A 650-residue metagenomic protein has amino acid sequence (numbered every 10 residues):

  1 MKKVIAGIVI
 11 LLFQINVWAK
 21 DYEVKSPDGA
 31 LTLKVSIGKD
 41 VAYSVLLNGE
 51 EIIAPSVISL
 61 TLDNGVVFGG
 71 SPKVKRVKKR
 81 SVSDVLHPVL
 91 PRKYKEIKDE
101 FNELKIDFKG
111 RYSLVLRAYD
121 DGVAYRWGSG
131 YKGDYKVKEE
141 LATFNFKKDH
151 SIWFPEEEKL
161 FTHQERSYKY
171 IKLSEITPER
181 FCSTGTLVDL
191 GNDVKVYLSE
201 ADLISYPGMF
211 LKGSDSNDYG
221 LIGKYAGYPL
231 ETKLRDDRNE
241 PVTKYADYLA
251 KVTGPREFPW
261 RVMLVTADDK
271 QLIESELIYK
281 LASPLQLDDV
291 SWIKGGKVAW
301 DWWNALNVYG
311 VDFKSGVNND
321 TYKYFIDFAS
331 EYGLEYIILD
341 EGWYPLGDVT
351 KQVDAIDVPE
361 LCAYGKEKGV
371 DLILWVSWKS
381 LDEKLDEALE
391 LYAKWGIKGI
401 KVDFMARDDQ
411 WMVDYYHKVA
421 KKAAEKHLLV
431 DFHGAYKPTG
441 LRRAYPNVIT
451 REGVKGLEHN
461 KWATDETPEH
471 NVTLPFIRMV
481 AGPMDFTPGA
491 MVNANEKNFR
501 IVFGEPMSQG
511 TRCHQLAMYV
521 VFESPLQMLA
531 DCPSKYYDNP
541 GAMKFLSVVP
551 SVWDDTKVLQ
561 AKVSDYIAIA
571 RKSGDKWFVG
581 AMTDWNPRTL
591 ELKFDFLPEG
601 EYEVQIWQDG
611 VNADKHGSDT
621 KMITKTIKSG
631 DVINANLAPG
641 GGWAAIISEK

Functional and structural regions predicted by a protein language model:
V4-F13: Sec-dependent N-terminal signal peptides
I15-A19: Sec/Tat signal peptide C-region and signal peptidase I cleavage site
D21-L281: N-terminal accessory beta-strand-rich subdomains and adjacent acidic, glycine-rich linkers that precede catalytic cores
L249, T253-F328, Y332: An acidic-aromatic substrate-binding cleft motif
D340-T511: Aromatic- and carboxylate-enriched substrate-binding clefts and catalytic-loop regions of carbohydrate-active enzymes
D531-F578, M582, N612-S618: Glycan-recognition and catalytic regions of carbohydrate-active enzymes
V563-E599, E603, W643-A644: Carbohydrate-binding surface patches
T624-K650: C-terminal beta-strand-rich structural cap/linker in extracellular carbohydrate-active enzymes
